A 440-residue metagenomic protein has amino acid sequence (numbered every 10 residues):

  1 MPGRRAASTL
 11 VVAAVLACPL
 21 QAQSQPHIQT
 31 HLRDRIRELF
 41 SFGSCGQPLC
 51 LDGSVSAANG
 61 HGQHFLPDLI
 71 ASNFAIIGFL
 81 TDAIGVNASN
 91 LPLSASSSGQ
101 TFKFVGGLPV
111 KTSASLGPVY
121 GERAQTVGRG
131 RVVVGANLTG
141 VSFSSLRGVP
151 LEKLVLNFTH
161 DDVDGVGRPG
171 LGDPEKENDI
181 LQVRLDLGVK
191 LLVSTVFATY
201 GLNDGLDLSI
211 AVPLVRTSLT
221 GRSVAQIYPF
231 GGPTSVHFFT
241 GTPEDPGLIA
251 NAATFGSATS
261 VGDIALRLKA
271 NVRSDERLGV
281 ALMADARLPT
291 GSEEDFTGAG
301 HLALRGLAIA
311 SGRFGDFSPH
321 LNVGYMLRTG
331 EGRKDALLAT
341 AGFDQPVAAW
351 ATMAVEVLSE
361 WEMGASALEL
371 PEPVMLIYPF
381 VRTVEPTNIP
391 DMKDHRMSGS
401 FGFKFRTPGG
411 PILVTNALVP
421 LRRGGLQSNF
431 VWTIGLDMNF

Functional and structural regions predicted by a protein language model:
Q25-S209, V215-A258, G262, E369 (+1 more regions): A subset of solvent-exposed loop/turn segments in beta-rich extracellular surface proteins, enriched in glycine
L116, G128-G130, V189-S194, T259-I264 (+5 more regions): Residues that define the transmembrane beta-barrel architecture of outer-membrane proteins
L116, Y120-R123, V134-L138, V196-L202 (+10 more regions): Residues on the lipid-exposed face of transmembrane beta-strands in outer-membrane beta-barrel proteins
Y120-G121, I180-R184, A250-F255, G291-F296 (+3 more regions): Extracellular loop and loop/strand-boundary signature of outer-membrane beta-barrel proteins
L138-S144, V212-S218, D263, V272 (+7 more regions): Transmembrane beta-strands of outer-membrane beta-barrel pores
F143, L206-I210, D275-V280, D316-L321 (+2 more regions): Repeated loop/turn-to-beta-strand initiation elements of outer-membrane beta-barrel proteins
L146-L151, G221-I227, L282-D285, S292-G300 (+5 more regions): Outer-membrane beta-barrel translocator domains and adjoining extracellular loop/strand segments of Gram-negative
E152-F158, G165, G232-A250, R333 (+1 more regions): Outer membrane beta-barrel transmembrane domains
